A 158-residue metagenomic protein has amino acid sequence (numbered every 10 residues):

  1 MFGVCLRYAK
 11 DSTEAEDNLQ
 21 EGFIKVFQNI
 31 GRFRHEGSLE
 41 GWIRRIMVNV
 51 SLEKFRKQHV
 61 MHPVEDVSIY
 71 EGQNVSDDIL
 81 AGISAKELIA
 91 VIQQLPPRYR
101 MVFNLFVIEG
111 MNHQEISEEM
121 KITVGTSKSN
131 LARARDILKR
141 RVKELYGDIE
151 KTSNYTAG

Functional and structural regions predicted by a protein language model:
F2-E21, V124, Y146-I149: Short, charged helix-capping/linker segments at alpha-helix termini
G3, D17-I24, G37-N49: Structural recognition of an alpha-helix C-terminal capping motif at a helix-to-coil junction
R7-K10, Q20-S38, K57-Q58: Sigma70-family region 2
G31-R34, R45-E65, A81, R133: Arg/Lys-rich amphipathic alpha helix in sigma70-family domain 2
E53, V60-L88, N112, T156: Internal acidic/polar
E87-P96: Short amphipathic alpha-helical boundary/capping segments
V102-F106: A short pre-motif secondary-structure segment
E118-K121, R135-G158: C-terminal edge and immediately downstream basic/flexible tail or linker adjoining helix-turn-helix-like DNA-binding
